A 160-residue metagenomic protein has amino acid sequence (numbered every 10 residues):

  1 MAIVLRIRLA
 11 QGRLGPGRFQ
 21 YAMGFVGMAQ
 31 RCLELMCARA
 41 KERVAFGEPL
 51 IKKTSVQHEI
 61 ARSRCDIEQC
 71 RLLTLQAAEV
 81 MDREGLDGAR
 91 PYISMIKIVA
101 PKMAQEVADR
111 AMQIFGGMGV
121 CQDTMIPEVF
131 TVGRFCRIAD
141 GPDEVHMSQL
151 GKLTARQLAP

Functional and structural regions predicted by a protein language model:
M1-L9: A short, charged helix-loop
Q11-P160: Alpha-helical interface subdomain recognition
